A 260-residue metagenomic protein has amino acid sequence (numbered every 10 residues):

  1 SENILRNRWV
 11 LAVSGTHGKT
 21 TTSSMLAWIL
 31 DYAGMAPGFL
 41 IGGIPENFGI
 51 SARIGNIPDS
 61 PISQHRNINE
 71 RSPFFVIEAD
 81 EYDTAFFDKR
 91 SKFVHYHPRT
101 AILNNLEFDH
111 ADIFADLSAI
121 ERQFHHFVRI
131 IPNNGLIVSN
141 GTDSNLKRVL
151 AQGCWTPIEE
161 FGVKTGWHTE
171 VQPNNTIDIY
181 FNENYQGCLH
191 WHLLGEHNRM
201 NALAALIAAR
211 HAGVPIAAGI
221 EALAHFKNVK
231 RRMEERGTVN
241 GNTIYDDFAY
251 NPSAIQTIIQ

Functional and structural regions predicted by a protein language model:
S1, K19, D83, D109 (+1 more regions): Glycine-rich nucleotide phosphate-binding loop and flanking beta-alpha elements of Rossmann-like dinucleotide-binding
S1-P45: Walker A (P-loop) phosphate-binding motif
L5-R8, A27, Y32-M35, N47-G49 (+3 more regions): Acidic, Mg2+-coordinating active-site environments of NTP-dependent enzymes
A12, F39, V76, I137-V138 (+1 more regions): Short catalytic-loop micro-motif centered on adjacent basic/acidic residues
F74-T84, I244-Y250: Switch II (G3) loop of P-loop NTPases
F86-K89, D112-F114: Conserved ATPase-coupling elements of RecA-like P-loop NTPase cores
F248-Q260: AMP-binding/adenylate-forming catalytic core of the ANL superfamily
